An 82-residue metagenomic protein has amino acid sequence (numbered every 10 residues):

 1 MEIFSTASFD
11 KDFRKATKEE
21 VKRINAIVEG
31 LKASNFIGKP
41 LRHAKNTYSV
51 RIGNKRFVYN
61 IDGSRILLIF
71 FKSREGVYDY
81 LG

Functional and structural regions predicted by a protein language model:
M1-I27: Arg/Lys-rich, positively charged N-terminal/basic patches that mediate binding to nucleic acids
E2-F4, K15, I52-R56, N60-G82: Enriched for short, Lys/Arg-rich terminal
S8, N46, S73: Residues that form or immediately flank small-molecule/cofactor binding pockets and catalytic motifs
D10, T47-S49, V58: Short aromatic/hydrophobic contact patches that present stacked aromatics for nucleic-acid/ligand binding
R23, R42-H43, R65: Hydrophobic alpha-helical segments and their boundary regions
V28-R51, Y78: A short, surface-exposed loop/turn module that caps and links secondary-structure elements
